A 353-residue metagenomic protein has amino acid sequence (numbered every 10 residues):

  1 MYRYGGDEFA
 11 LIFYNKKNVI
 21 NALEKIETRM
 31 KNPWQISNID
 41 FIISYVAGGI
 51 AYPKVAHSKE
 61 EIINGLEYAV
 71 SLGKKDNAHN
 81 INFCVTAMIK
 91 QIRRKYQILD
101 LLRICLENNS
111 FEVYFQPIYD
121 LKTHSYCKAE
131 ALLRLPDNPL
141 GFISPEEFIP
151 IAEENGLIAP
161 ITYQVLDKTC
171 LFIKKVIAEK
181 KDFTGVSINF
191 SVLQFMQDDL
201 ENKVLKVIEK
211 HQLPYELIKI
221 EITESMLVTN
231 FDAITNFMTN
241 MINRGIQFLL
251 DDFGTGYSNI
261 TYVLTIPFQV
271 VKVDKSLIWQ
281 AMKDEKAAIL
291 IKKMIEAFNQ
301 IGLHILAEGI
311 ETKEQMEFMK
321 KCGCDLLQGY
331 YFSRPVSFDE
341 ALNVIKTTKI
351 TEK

Functional and structural regions predicted by a protein language model:
M1-K95: Cyclic-dinucleotide signaling modules
R3-Y4, I12, K25, N155 (+4 more regions): Cytosolic catalytic cores of cyclic-nucleotide second-messenger enzymes
A10-Y14, I50-Y52, L132-R134, N189 (+1 more regions): Short hydrophobic/aromatic beta-strand micro-patches that form the beta-sheet surface supporting nucleotide- or nucleic
I26, M30, I62-A69, A131 (+7 more regions): Structural preference for long, well-ordered alpha-helical segments in enzyme cores
Y68-Y114, A152-G156, Q194-E201, I234-T235 (+1 more regions): C-di-GMP signaling machinery
R94-I151, N189, L250, A307 (+1 more regions): Active-site core of bacterial EAL-family cyclic-dinucleotide phosphodiesterase domains
L121, L135-P139, S191-D198, L217-F231 (+1 more regions): EAL-family c-di-GMP phosphodiesterase catalytic domain
L121-E130, N138, L157-A233, G309: Catalytic core of bacterial c-di-GMP phosphodiesterases, primarily the EAL and HD-GYP domains, capturing alpha-helical
